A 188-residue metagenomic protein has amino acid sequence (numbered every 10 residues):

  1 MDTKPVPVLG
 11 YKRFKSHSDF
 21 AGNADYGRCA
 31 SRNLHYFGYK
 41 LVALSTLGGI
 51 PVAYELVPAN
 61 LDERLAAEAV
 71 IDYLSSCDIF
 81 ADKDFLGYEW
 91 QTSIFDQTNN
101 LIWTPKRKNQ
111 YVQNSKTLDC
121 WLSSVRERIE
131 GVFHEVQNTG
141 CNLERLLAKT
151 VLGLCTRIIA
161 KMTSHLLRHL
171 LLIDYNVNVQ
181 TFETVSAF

Functional and structural regions predicted by a protein language model:
M1-D96, R107: Polybasic low-complexity intrinsically disordered regions
P7-K12, Q113-K116, T156-R157: Short, solvent-exposed polar/charged micro-motifs at secondary-structure junctions
S31-L34, L146-I158: Structural motif
E63, V125, I159: Hydrophobic (often cysteine-bearing) scaffold residues that line and stabilize catalytic clefts of nucleotide/cofactor
D78, K83-L152: Helix-centered, glycine/charged polyanion-binding patches within enzymatic domains that contact phosphate-containing
C155-F188: C-terminal domain-tail junction helix/linker
